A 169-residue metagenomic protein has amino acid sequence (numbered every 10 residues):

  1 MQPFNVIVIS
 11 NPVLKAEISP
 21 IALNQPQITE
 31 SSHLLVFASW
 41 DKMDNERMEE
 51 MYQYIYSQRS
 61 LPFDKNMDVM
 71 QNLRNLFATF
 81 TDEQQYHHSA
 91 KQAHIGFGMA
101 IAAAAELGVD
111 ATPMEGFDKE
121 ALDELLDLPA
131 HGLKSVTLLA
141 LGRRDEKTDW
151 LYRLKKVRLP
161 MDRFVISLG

Functional and structural regions predicted by a protein language model:
M1-K91: Glycine/small-residue-rich phosphate/adenosyl-binding loop
V6, Q71-L125: Small-aliphatic-rich amphipathic alpha-helix that forms the alpha element of a beta-alpha
I9-S10, A38, M114-G116, L141: Short His-Asn-centered micro-motif
P12, D41, F117-E120, D145: Acidic, glycine-rich active-site loops and adjacent beta-strand->loop/helix elements that engage anionic groups
Q27-S32, V36-W40, L128-T148: A glycine-rich helix N-cap at a beta->alpha junction
M43, K134-G169: C-terminal helix-cap and adjacent tail motif
E124-A130, R153: Short proline/glycine-enriched turn/loop segments at secondary-structure junctions
